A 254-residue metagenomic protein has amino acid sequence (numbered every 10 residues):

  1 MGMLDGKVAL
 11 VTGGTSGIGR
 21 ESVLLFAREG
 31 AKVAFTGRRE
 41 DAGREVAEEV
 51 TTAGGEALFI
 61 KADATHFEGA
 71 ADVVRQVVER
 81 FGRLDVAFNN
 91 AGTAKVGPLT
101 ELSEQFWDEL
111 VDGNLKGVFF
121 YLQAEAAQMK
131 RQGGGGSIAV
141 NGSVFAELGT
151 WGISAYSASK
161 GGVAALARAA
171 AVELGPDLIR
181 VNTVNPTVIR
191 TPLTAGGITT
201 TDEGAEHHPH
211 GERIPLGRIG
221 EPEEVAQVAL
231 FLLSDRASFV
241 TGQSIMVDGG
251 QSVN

Functional and structural regions predicted by a protein language model:
V8, T15-S16, R39: Conserved glycine-rich cofactor-binding loop
G19, L122, S159, A167: Active-site helix of classical SDR
F88, G175, R180, V240-G242: Short, small/polar-rich loop/turn modules that mediate ligand/substrate recognition or access, typified
P98-L99, F106-V111, E206, H210: Substrate-binding pocket helix/loop in short-chain dehydrogenase/reductase
A127, V172-P176, S238: Alpha-helical segment proximal to the catalytic Tyr-Lys
S143: Residue(s) in the substrate-gating loop at a strand-loop-helix junction that position the organic substrate next
L148, T191, L230, T241-N254: Short C-terminal tail/terminal secondary-structure segment of NAD(P)H-dependent dehydrogenase/reductase domains
